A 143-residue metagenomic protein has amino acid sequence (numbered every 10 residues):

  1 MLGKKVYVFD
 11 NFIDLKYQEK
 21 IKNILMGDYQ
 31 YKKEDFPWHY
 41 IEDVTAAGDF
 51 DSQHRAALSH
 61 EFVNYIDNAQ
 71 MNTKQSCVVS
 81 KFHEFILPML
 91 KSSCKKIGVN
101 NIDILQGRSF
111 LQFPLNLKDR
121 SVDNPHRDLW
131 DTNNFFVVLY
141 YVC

Functional and structural regions predicted by a protein language model:
M1-N101: Non-heme Fe(II)/2-oxoglutarate
T73-C143: Catalytic core of non-heme Fe(II) oxygenases with the double-stranded beta-helix
